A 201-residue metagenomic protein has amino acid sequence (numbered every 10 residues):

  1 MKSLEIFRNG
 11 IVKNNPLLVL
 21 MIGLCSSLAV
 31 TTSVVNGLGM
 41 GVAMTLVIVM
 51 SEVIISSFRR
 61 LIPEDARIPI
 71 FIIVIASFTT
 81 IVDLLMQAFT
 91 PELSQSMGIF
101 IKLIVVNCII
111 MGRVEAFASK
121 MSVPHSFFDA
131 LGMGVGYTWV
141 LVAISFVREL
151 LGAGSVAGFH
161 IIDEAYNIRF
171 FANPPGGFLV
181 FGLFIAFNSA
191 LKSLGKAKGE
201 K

Functional and structural regions predicted by a protein language model:
M1-R8, S27-G37, S56-R67, P91 (+1 more regions): Short juxtamembrane and helix-loop transition motifs at transmembrane-helix boundaries in membrane proteins
E5, F127-L194, K198-K201: C-terminal transmembrane helix-loop-helix hairpin of multi-pass membrane proteins
F7-L17: N-terminal membrane topogenic signal
I22-L28, M44-T45, V49, A76-D83 (+3 more regions): Hydrophobic core segments of alpha-helical transmembrane domains in multi-pass membrane transport and ion-translocation
V34-M50, S94-V105: Structural signature of hydrophobic alpha-helical transmembrane segments
S51-E64, M111-M121: C-terminal ends of transmembrane helices
I62-I75, S96-K102, S126-D129: Cytoplasmic-side transmembrane-helix entry/capping segments in multi-pass membrane proteins
I81-S96: Transmembrane alpha-helix boundary signature
